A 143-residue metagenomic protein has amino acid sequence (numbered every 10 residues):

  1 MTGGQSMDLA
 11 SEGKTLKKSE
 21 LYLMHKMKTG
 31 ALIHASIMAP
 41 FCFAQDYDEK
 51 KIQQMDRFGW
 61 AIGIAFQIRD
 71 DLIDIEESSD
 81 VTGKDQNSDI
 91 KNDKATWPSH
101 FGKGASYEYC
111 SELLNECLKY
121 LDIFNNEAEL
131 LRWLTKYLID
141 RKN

Functional and structural regions predicted by a protein language model:
M1-N143: All-alpha prenyltransferase/terpene-synthase fold signal
